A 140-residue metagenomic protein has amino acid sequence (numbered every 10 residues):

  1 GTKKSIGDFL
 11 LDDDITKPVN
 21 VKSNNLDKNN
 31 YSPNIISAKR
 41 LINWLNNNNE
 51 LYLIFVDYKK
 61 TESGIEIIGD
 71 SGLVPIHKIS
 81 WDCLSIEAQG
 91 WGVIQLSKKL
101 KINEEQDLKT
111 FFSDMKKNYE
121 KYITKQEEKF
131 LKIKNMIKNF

Functional and structural regions predicted by a protein language model:
G1-G7, D12-K17, V21-F140: Nucleic-acid endonuclease domains
